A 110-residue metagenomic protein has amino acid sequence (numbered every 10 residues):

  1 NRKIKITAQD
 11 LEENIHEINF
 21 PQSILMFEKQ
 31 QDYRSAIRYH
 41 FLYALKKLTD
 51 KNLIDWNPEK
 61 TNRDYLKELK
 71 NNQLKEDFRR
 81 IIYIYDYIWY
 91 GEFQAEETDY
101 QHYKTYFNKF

Functional and structural regions predicted by a protein language model:
N1-T7: Short, charge-rich, low-complexity alpha-helical interaction segments
T7-I18: TPR-adjacent "capping" and linker segments in tetratricopeptide-repeat scaffold/adaptor proteins
H16, P21-F110: Membrane-proximal, non-transmembrane interaction modules that couple membrane proteins to downstream assemblies
